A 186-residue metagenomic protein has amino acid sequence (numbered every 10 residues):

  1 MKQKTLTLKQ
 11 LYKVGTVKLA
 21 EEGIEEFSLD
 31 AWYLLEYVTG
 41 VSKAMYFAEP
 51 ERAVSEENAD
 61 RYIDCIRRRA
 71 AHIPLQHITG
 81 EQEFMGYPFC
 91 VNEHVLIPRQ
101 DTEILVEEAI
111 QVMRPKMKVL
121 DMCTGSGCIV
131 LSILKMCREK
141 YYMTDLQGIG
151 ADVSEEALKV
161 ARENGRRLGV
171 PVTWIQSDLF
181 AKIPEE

Functional and structural regions predicted by a protein language model:
K2-V54, N58, Y62: A short N-terminal interaction module
L6, L29, E57, I97-Q100 (+3 more regions): Residues at secondary-structure transition points
Q10-K13, V17-E21, E56-R68, E107 (+4 more regions): Replace "anionic and nucleotidyl ligands
L19-G23, T39, A70, M113 (+2 more regions): Secondary-structure transition/hinge residues
G23, F27, S42-K43, P74 (+3 more regions): Secondary-structure boundary/capping signal
Y33, Q82, Q176-D178: A general secondary-structure junction signal
E36-Q111: Conserved AdoMet
E103-E186: Conserved SAM/SAH cofactor-binding pocket of Class I
